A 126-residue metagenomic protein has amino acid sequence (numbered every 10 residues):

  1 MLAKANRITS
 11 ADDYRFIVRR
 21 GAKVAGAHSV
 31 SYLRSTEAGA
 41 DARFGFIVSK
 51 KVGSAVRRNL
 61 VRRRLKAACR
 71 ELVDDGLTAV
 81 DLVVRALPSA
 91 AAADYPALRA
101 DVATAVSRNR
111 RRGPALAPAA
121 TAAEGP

Functional and structural regions predicted by a protein language model:
M1-P126: Positively charged, solvent-exposed patches that mediate nucleic-acid binding
